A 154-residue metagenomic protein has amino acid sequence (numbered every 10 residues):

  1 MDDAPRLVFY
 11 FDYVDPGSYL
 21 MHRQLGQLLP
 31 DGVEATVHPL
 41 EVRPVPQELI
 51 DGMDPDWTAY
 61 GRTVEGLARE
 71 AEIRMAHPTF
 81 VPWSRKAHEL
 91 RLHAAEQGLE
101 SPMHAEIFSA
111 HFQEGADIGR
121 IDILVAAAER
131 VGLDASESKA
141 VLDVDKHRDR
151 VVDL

Functional and structural regions predicted by a protein language model:
D2-V33, V37, E106-L154: C-terminal cap of thioredoxin/glutaredoxin-like
G17-E114: Structural alpha/beta surface segment adjacent to cysteine/selenocysteine redox centers across thiol/disulfide enzymes
